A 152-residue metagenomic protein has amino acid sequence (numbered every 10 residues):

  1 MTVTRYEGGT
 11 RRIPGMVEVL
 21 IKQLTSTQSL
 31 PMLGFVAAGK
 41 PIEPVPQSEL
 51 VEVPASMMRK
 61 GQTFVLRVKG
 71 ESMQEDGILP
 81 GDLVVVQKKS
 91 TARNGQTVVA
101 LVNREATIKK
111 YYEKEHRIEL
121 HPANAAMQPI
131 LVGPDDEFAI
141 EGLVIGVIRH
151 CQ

Functional and structural regions predicted by a protein language model:
M1-I13: Recognition helix of helix-turn-helix/homeodomain-like DNA-binding domains that insert into the DNA major groove
G8, G15-L79, N94, E105-A106 (+5 more regions): Short, positionally conserved secondary-structure boundary motifs
M73-D76, K88-T91, D135: Short, surface-exposed secondary-structure edge patches
V85-V86, V99: Hydrophobic beta-strand signal
T91-V99, I108: Short, Lys/Arg- and Gly-enriched loop/turn segments at beta-strand edges
N124-P134: Low-complexity, intrinsically disordered Gly/Pro/Thr-rich segments
